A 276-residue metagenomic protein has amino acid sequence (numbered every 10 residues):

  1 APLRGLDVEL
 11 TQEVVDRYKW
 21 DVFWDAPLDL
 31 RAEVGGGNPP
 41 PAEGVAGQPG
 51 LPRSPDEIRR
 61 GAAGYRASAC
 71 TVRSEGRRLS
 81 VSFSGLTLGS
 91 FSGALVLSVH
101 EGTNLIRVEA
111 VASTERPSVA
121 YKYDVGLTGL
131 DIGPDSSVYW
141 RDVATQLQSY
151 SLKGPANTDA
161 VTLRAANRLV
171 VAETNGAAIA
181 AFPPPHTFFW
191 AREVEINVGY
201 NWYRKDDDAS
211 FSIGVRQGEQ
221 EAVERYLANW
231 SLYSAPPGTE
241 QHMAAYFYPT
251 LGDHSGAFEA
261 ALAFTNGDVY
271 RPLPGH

Functional and structural regions predicted by a protein language model:
P2-A26, Y139-T174: Structured domain cores in non-transmembrane regions
P2-T103: Extended, loop-rich substrate-binding clefts of extracytoplasmic carbohydrate-active enzymes
C70-R73, S98-T103, G129-L130, D159-T162 (+2 more regions): A general structural signal for short secondary-structure junctions and capping/turn motifs
R78-S80, A94, L105-R107, W230 (+1 more regions): Intrinsic-disorder/low-complexity, polar/charged segments enriched in Ser/Thr/Lys/Arg/Asp/Glu/Gln
S82, A165-L273: Beta-strand-rich recognition/accessory modules
S82-S84, S98, E109-V111, A244-Y246: Residue-level recognition of well-ordered beta-strand positions that form the cores of beta-sheet-rich folds across
F91-A156: Acidic (Asp/Glu-rich), glycine- and aromatic
H276: Histidine-centered catalytic micro-motifs
